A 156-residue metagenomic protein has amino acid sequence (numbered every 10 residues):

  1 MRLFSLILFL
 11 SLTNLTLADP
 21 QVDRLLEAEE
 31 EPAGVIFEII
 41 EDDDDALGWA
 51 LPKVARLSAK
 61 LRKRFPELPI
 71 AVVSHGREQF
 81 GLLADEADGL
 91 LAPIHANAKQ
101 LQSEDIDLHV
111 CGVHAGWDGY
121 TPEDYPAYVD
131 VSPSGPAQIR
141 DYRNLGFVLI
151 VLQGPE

Functional and structural regions predicted by a protein language model:
M1-F9: Sec-dependent signal peptide recognition, specifically the positively charged N-region followed immediately by
T16-P20: Boundary at the C-terminal end of the N-terminal hydrophobic targeting segment
G34-E41, V73: Short glycine-rich or small-residue beta-strand-to-loop segments that form or flank ligand, phosphate, metal/Fe-S
I39-L51, A84: Short, glycine-rich nucleotide/cofactor-binding loops
W49-K63: Histidine-anchored nucleotide/phosphate-binding helix
L68-L82: Acidic helix-start/capping segments at beta-turn-to-alpha-helix junctions
L83-E156: A cross-taxonomic marker for long C-terminal extensions/tails that follow the last structured domain
